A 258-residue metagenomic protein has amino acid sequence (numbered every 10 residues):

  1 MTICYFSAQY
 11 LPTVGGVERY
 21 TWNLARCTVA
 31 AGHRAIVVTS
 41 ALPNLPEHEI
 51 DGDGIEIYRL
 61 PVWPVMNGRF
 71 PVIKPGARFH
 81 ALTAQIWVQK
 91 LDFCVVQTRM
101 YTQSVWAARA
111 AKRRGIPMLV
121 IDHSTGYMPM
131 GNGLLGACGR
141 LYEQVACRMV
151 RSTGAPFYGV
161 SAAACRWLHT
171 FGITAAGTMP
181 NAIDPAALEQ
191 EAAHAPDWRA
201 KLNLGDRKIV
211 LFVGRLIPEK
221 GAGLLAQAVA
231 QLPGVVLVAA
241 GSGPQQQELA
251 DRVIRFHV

Functional and structural regions predicted by a protein language model:
M1-L45, E49-R59, I116, A230: N-terminal subdomain of nucleotide-sugar transferases
F6-A8, V160, A182, F212-G214 (+1 more regions): Short hydrophobic "strand-cap" motifs at the C-terminus of beta-strands
R19, K208-Q231, P244-Q247: A conserved mid-protein helix/loop that constitutes part of the nucleotide-sugar donor-binding site
A41, A163, A182: Carbohydrate-associated surface elements
G52, P61-C94, T98, T102-R109 (+2 more regions): An amphipathic, basic-hydrophobic alpha-helix
P117-L119, G126-M149, T153, Y158-G159 (+1 more regions): Nucleotide-sugar donor phosphate/pyrophosphate-binding loop at the beta->alpha transition of glycosyltransferases
E189-L204, I209: A short helix/loop element that forms part of the nucleotide-sugar donor recognition site in Leloir-type
Q247-V258: Nucleotide-activated donor-binding/catalytic signature segment of Leloir-type glycosyltransferases, i.e., the conserved
